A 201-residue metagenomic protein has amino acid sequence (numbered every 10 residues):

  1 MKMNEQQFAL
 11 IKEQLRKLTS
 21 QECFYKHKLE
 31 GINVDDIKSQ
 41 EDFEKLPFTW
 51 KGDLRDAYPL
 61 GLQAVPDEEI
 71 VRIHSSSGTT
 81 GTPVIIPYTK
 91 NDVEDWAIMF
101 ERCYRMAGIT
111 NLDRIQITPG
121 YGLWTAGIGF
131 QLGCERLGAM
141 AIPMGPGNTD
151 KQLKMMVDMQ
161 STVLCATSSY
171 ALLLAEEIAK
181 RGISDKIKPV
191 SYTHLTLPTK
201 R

Functional and structural regions predicted by a protein language model:
M1-S75, T80-I98, R102-M106, L112 (+2 more regions): Nucleotide 5′-phosphate-binding alpha/beta core
S76-S77, I115, C134, T193: Hydrophobic alpha-helical segments that mediate membrane insertion or helix-helix packing
K90-R102, R114-L173: AMP-binding/adenylate-forming
R105-I109, V157, A179, I183: Residue-level signal for alpha-helix termini/capping positions
T110-L112, S161, I187-P189: A general structural motif
P146, K188-S191: Conserved alpha/beta enzyme-core scaffolds, especially Rossmann-like or related mixed alpha/beta domains that build
A171-K188: Adenylate-forming
V190, H194-K200: Residue-level detector of conserved catalytic or cofactor/ligand-binding positions in enzyme active sites
